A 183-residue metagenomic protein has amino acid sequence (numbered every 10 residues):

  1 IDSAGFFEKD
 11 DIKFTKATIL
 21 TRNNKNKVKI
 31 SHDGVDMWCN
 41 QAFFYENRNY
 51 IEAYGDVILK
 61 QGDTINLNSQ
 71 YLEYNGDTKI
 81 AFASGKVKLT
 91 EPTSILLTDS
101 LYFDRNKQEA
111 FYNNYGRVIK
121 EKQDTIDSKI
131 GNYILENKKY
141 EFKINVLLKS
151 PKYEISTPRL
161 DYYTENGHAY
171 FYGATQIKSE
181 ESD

Functional and structural regions predicted by a protein language model:
I1-D183: N-terminal amphipathic/hydrophobic interface segments
